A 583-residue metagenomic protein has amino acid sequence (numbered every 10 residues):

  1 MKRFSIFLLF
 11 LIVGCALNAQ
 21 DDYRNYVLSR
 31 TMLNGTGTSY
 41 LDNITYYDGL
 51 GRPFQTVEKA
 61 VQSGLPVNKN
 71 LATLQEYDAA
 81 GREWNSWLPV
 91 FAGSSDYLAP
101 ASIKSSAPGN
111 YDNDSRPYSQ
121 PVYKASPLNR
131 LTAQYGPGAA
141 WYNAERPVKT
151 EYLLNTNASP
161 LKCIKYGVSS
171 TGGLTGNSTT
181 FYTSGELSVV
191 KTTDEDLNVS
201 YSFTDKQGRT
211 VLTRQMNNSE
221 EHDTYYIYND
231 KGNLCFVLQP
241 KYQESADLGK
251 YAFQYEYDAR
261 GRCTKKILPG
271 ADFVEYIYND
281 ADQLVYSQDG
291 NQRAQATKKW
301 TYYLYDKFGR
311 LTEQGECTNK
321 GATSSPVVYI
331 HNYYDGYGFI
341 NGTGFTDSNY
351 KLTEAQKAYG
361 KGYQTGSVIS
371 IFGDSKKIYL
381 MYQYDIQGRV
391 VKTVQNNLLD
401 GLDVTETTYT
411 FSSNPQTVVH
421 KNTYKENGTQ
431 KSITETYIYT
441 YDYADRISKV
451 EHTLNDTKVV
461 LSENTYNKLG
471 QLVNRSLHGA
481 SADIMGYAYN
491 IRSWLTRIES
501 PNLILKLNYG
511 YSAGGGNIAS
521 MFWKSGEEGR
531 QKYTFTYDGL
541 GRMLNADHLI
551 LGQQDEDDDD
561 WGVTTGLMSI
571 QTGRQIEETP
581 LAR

Functional and structural regions predicted by a protein language model:
K2-L8: Sec-dependent signal peptide recognition, specifically the positively charged N-region followed immediately by
F4, A19-R583: Beta-strand elements of repeat-based all-beta scaffolds
F10-N18: Hydrophobic h-region of N-terminal signal peptides that target proteins for export in Gram-negative bacteria
